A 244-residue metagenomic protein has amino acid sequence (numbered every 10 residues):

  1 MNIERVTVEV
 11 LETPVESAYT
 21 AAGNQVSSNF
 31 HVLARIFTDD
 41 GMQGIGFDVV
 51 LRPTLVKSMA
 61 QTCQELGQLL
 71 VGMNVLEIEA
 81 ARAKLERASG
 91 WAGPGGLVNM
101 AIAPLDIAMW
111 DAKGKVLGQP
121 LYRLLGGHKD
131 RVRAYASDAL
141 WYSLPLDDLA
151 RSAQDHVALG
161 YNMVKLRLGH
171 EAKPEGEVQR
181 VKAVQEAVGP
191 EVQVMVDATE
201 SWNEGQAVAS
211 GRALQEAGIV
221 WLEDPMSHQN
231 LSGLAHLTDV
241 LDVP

Functional and structural regions predicted by a protein language model:
M1-D40, I45-L51: Structured beta-strand/loop patches that form or line metal/cofactor-binding pockets in enzymes
I3, A34, G41, L66 (+5 more regions): Conserved, mostly hydrophobic/aromatic
F37-V116: Metal- or metallocofactor-binding catalytic centers and their adjacent structured scaffolds across diverse enzyme
D40, L117-Y142, R180, V184-Q193: N-terminal small/glycine-rich loop or linker at the start of catalytic domains across soluble metabolic enzymes
R131-A136, A158-K165, G218: Gly-rich Lys/Arg/Thr-decorated short loops/hinges at beta-loop-alpha junctions or inter-strand turns that position
V132-D148, A198-E204: Active-site mouth loops of central-metabolism enzymes
Q154-V157, Q215: Non-catalytic positions within long, well-ordered alpha-helices that form the structural scaffold/packing of enzyme
L168-P244: Catalytic core of soluble alpha/beta enzymes
